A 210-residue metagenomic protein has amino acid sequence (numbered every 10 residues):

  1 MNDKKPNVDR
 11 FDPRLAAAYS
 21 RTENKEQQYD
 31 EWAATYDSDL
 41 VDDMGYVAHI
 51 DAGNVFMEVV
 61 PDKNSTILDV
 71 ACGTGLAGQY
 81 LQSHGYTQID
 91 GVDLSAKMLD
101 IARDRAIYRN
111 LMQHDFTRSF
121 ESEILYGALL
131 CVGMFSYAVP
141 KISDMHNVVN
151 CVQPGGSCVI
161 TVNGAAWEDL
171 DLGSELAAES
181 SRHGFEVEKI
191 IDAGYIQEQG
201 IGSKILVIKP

Functional and structural regions predicted by a protein language model:
M1-T35: N-terminal, positively charged/glycine-rich alpha-helical extensions of SAM-dependent methyltransferases
S38-G53: Conserved SAM-binding loop and adjacent beta-strand
L68-F120: Class I SAM-dependent methyltransferase SAM/SAH-binding core
G127-K141: A short SAM/SAH-binding and catalytic strip from SAM-dependent methyltransferases
S143-P154: A short glycine-rich, Lys/Arg-flanked "PGG" loop and its adjoining helix->strand segment in the class I
G155-N163: Conserved beta-strand signature within the Rossmann-like core of class I S-adenosyl-L-methionine
D171-I191: Conserved Class I S-adenosyl-L-methionine
I196-P210: Core SAM-dependent methyltransferase catalytic element
